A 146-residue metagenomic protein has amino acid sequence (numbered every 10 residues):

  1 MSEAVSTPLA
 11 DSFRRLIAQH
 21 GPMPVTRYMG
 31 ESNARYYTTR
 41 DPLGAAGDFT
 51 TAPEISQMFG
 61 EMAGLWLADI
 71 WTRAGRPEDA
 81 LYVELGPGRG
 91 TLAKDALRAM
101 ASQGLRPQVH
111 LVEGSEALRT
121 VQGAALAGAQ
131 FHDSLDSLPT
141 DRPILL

Functional and structural regions predicted by a protein language model:
M1-L85, R89-P139: Rossmann-like AdoMet
D141-L146: Short SAM/SAH-binding signature in class I
